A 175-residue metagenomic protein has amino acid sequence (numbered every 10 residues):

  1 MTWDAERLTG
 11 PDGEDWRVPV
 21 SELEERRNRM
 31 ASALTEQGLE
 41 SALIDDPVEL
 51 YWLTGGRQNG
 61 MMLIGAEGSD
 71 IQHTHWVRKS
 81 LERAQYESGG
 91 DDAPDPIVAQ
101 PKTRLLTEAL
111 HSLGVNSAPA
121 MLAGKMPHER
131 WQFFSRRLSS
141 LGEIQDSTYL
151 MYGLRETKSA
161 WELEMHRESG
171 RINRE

Functional and structural regions predicted by a protein language model:
M1-E175: A composition/biophysics-driven feature that prefers long, compositionally simple stretches
